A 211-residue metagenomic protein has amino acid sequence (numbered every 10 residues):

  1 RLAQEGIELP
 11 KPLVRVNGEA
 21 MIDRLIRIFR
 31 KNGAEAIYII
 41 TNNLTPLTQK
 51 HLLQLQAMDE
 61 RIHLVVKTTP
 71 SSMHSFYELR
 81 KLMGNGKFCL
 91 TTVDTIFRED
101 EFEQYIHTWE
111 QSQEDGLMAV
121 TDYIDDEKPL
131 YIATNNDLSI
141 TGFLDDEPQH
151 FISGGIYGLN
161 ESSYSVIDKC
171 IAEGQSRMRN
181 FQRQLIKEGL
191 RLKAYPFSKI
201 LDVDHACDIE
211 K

Functional and structural regions predicted by a protein language model:
R1-R15, R30-N32: Glycine-rich N-terminal loop/short-helix segment of MobA-like nucleotidyltransferase
L2, T48-L52, I167: Hydrophobic packing residues within well-ordered alpha-helices of enzyme cores
E19-T92: Conserved N-terminal catalytic core of the sugar/cofactor nucleotidyltransferase
A34, N85, Q113-D115, L190: Short, high-confidence coil segments that cap the C-terminus of an alpha-helix and link into the following beta-strand
T95-R98: A short, conserved beta-strand element in the Rossmann-like catalytic core that flanks the donor/metal-binding loop
D100-K128: Conserved donor-nucleotide/metal-binding helix-loop-beta segment in metal-dependent transferases, i.e., the alpha-helix
E110, S139-E210: Catalytic-core segments of class I nucleotidyltransferases/pyrophosphorylases that form NMP-activated intermediates
A133-S139: Short acidic-glycine loop/turn motifs at beta-strand connectors
